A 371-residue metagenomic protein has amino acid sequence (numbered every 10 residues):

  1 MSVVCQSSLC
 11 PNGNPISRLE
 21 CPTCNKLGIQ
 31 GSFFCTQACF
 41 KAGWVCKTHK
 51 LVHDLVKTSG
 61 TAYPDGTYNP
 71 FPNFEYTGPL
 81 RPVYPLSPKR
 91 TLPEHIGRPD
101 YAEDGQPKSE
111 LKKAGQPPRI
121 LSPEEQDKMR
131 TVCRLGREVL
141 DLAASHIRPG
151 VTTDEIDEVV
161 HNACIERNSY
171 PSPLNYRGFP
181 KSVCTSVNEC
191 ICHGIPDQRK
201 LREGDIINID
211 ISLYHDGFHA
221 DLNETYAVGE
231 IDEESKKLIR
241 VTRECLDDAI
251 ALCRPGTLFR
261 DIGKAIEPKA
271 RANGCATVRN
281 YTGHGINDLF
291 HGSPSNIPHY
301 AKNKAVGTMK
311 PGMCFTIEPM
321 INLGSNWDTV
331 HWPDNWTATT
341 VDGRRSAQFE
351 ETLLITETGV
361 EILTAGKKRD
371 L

Functional and structural regions predicted by a protein language model:
M1-V3, L9-S32, W44, T48-L371: Active-site neighborhoods and metal-handling regions in enzymes and metal-associated proteins
